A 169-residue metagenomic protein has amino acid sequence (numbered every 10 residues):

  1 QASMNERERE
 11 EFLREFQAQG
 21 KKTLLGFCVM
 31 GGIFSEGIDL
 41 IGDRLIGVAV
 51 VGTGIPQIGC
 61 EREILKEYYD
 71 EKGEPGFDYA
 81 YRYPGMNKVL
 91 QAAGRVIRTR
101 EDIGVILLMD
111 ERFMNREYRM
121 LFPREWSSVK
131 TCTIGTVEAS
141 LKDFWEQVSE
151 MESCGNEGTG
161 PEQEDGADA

Functional and structural regions predicted by a protein language model:
Q1-A169: ASCE RecA-like P-loop NTPase motor cores that couple ATP hydrolysis to mechanical translocation on nucleic acids
